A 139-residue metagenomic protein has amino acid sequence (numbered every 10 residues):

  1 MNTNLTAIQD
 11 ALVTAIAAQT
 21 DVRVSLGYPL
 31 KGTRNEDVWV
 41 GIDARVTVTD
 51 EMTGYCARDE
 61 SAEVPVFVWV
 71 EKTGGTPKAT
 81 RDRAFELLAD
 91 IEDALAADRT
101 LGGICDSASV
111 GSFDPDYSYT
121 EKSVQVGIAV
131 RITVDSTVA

Functional and structural regions predicted by a protein language model:
M1-N35, R45-A139: Charged, amphipathic alpha-helical segments and their flanking helix caps
I42: Two-metal-ion RNase H-like nuclease active-site motif
